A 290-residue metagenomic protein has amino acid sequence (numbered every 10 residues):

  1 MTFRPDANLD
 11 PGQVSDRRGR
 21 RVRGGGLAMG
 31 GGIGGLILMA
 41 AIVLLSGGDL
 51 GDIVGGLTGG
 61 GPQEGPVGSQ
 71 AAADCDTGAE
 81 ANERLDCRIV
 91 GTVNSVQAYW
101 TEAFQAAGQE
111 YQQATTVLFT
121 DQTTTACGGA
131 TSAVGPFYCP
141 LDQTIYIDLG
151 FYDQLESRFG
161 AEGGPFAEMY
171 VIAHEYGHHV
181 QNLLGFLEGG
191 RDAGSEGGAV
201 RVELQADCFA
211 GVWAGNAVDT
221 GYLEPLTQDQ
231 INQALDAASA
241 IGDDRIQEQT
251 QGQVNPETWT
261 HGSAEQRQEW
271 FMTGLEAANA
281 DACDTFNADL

Functional and structural regions predicted by a protein language model:
M1-D76: Long amphipathic alpha-helical segments used for membrane anchoring, targeting, substrate engagement, or oligomerization
T2-G19, E196-Y222: Post-HExxH zinc-binding segment in Zn-dependent metallohydrolases
P5, R245-L290: Pan-zinc metallopeptidase signature
A41, W100, I147, Y170-L183 (+2 more regions): Active-site recognition of the HExxH zinc-binding catalytic motif
C87-Y99, A103-Y111, Q205-I246: Short helix/loop segments within enzyme catalytic domains that coordinate or immediately flank catalytic cofactors
Q122-Y146: Catalytic zinc-binding patch centered on the HExxH motif and its immediate surroundings that defines zinc-dependent
D153-Y170, G194-V200: Short pre-active-site segment immediately N-terminal to the catalytic Zn-binding motif
Y176-D192, V212-D219: Catalytic Zn2+-binding segment of zinc metalloproteases
